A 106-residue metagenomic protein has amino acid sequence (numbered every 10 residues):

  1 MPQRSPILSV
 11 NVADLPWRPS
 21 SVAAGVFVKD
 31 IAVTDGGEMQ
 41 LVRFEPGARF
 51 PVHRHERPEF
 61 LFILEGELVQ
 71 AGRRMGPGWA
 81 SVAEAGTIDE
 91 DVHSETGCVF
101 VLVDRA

Functional and structural regions predicted by a protein language model:
M1-G36: A short, N-terminal "cap"/entry segment at the start of jelly-roll beta-barrel domains of the cupin/DSBH fold
S20-S21, D30-A32, L41-V42, P51-H55 (+2 more regions): Short histidine-centered beta-strand/loop micro-motifs that create catalytic or ligand/metal-coordination sites
V28-D30, M39-R43, F60, A80-V82: Conserved hydrophobic/aromatic beta-strand scaffold that supports enzyme active sites
G37-L41, G97-C98: Structural motif
P46, E56-Q70, P77: Glycine- and acidic-residue-biased ligand/ion/polar-headgroup-sensing regions
Q70-E90: Short acidic-glycine-tyrosine-enriched beta hairpin
A85-A106: Ligand-binding loop in jelly-roll beta-barrel domains
